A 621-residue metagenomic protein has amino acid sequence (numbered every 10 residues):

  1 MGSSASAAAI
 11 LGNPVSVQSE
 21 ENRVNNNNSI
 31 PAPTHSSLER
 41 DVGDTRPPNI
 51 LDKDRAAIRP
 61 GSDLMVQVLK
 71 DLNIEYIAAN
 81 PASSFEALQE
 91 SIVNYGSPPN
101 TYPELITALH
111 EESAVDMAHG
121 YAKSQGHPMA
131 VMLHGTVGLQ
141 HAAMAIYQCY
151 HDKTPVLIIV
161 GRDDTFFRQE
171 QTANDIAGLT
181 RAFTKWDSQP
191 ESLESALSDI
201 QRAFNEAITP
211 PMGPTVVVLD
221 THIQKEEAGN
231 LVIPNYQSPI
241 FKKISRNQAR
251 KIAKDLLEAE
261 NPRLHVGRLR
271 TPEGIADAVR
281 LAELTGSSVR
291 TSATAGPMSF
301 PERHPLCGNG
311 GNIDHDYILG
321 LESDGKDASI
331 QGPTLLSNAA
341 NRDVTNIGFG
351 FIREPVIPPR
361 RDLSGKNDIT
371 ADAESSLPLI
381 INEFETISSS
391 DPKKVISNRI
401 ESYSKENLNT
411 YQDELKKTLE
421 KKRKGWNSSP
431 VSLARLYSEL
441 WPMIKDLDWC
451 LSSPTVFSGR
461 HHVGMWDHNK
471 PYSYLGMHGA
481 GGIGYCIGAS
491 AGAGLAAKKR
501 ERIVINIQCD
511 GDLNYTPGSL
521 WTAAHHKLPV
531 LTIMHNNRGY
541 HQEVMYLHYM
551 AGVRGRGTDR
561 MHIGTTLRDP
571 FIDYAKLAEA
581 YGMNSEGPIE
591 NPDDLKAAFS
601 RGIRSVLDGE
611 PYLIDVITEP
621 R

Functional and structural regions predicted by a protein language model:
M1-Q18: N-terminal export signals
Q18-V395, E501, P529-T532: N-terminal alpha/beta PP-like core and its mobile active-site loop of ThDP/TPP-dependent enzymes
N28, T34-A56, E194, V218-L219 (+6 more regions): Phosphate/pyrophosphate-binding active-site segments
R59, A82, P272-I275, A371-E374 (+6 more regions): Conserved structured core elements
S62-V66, K70-L72, N80, L88-I92 (+1 more regions): Active-site diphosphate/adenylate-binding microenvironment
M65, F204, R250-A253, D277-A278 (+6 more regions): Generic recognition of flexible, low-complexity loop/linker segments
F167-Q169, N312, L377-P378, R460-P620: Thiamine diphosphate
G267-R270, G425, C509-G511: Conserved short loop/turn motifs at secondary-structure junctions
